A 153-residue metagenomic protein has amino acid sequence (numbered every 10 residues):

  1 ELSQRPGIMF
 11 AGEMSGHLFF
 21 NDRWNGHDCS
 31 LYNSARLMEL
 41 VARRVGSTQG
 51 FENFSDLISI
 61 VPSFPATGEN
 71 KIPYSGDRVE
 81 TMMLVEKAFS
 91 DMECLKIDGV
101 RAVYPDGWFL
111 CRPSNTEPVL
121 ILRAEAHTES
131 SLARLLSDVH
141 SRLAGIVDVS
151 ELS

Functional and structural regions predicted by a protein language model:
E1-R123, E129-S153: Phosphate-binding and adjacent anionic-ligand microenvironments
